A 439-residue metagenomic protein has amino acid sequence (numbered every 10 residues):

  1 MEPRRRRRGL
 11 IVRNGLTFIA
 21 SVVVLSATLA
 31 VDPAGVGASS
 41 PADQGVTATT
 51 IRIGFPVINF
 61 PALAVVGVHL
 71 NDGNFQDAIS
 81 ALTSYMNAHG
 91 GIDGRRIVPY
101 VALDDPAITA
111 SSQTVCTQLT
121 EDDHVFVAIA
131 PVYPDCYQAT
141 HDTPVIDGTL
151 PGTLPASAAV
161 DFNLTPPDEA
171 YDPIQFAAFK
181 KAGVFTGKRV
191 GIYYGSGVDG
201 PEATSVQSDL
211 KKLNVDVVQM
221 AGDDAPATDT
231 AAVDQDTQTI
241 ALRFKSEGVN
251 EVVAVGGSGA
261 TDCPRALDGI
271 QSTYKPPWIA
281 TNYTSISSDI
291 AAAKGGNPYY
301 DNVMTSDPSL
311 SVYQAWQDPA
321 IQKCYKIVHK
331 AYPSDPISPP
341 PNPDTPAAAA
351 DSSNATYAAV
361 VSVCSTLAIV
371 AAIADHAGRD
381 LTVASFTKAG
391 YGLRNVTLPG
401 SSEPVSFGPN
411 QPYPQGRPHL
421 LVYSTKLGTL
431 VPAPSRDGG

Functional and structural regions predicted by a protein language model:
F18, L25-Q44: C-terminal region of N-terminal signal peptides and the immediate post-cleavage residues of exported proteins
A38-I53, F60-A62, V66, D93-R96 (+2 more regions): Immediate post-signal peptide segment of exported/extracytoplasmic ligand-binding proteins
S39-P41, L70-N74, A88-D168, D224-Q235 (+1 more regions): Beta-alpha junction/loop-to-helix N-cap segments that form part of ligand/metal-binding clefts
D43-S80, D104-A107, G195-P201, A355-V360: Extracytoplasmic "Venus flytrap"
F60, N74-P99, K212-V215: Signal peptide-proximal N-terminal region of secreted/periplasmic/extracellular or secretory-lumen proteins
H124-D224, W278-T305, S311-V312: Extracytoplasmic ligand/sensor domains, especially the bilobed periplasmic-binding protein
G269-V363, D437: Extracellular/periplasmic periplasmic-binding protein-like sensory domains
N342-V360, A371-L430: Segments of small-molecule ligand-sensing domains
